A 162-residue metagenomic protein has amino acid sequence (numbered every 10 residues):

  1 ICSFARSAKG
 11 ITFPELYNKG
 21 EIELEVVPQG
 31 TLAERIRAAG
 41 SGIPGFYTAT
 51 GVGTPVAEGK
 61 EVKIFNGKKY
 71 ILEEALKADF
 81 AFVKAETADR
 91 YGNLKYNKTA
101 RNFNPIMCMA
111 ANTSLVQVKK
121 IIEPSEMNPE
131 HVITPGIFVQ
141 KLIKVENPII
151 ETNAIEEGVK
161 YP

Functional and structural regions predicted by a protein language model:
I1-P162: Conserved alpha/beta enzyme-core scaffold
